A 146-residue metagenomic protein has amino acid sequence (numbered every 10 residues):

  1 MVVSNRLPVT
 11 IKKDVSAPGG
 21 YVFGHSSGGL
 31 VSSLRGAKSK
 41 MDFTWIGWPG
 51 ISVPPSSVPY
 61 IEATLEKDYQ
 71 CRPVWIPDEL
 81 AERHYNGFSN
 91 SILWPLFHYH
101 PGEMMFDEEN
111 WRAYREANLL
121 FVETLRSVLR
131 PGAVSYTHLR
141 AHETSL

Functional and structural regions predicted by a protein language model:
M1-D78: N-terminal low-complexity, Ser/Thr- and acidic-residue-enriched intrinsically disordered segments
I11-D14, P18, P54-P59, E82-G87 (+3 more regions): Generic local-structure boundary detector
L34-K38, L125, L129, T137: Hydrophobic, Leu/Ile/Phe/Ala-enriched alpha-helical segments that form helix-helix packing faces
D78-V134: Conserved nucleotide-sugar donor-binding subdomain of glycosyltransferases
T137-T144: Conserved small/polar residues in nucleotide/adenosyl-binding loops
